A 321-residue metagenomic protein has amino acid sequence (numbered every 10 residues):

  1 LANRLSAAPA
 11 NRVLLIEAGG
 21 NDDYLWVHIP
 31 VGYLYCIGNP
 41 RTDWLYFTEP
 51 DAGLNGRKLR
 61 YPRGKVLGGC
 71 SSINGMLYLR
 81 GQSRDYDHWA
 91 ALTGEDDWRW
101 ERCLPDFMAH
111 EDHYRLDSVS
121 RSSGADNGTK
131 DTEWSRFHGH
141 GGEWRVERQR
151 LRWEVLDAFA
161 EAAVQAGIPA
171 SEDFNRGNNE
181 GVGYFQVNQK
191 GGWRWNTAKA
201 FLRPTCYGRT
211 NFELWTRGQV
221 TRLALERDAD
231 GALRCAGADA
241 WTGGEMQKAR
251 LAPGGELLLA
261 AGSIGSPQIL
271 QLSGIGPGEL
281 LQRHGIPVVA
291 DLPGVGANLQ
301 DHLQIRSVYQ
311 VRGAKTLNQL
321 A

Functional and structural regions predicted by a protein language model:
L1-A321: N-terminal redox-cofactor-binding region of secreted/periplasmic oxidoreductases
